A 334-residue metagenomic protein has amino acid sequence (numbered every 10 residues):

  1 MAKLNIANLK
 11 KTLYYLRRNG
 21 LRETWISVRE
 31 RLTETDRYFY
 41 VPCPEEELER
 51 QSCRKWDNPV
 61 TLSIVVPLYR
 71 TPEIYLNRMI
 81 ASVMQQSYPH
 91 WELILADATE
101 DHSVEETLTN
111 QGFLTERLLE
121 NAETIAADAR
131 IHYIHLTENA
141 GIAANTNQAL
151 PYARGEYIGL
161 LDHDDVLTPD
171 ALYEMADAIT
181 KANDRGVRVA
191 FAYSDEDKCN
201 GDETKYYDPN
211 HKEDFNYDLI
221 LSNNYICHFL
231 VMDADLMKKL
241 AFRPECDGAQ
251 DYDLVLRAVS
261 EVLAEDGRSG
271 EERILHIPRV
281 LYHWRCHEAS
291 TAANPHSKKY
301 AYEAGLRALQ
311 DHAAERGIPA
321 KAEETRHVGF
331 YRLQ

Functional and structural regions predicted by a protein language model:
Y14-S82, E324-Q334: N-proximal low-complexity "stem/linker" segments adjacent to membrane-targeting elements
A81-H90: Short, acidic, metal-binding catalytic loop of nucleotide-sugar glycosyltransferases
P89, D97-T115, E138: A conserved acidic beta->alpha catalytic loop
L136-A153: Glycine-rich, basic loop-to-helix element that forms the pyrophosphate-binding segment of sugar-nucleotide handling
I158: Short aromatic/hydrophobic "clamp" motif used to bind/position activated sugar donors
D162-V166, D195: The conserved acidic donor/metal-binding loop of glycosyltransferases
D170-Y206, H287: Conserved donor NDP-sugar-binding/catalytic core segment of glycosyltransferases
Y217-Q310: Conserved nucleotide-sugar donor-binding catalytic segment
